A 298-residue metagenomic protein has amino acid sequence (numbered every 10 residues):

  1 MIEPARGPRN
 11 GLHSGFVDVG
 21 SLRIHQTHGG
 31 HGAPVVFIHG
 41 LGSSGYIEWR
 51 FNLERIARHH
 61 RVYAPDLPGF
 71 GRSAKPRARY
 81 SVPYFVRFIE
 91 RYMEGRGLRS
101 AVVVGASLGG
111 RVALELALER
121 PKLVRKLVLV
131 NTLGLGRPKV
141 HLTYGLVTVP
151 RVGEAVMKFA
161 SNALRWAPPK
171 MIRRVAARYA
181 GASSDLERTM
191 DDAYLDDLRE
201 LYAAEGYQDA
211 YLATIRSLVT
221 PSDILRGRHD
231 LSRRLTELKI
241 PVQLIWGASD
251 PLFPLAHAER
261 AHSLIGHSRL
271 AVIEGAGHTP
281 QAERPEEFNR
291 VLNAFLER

Functional and structural regions predicted by a protein language model:
L22-R23, T27-R72: Conserved HGGG/HGGXW glycine-rich cap/lid loop of the alpha/beta-hydrolase fold
T27-G29, R50, Y63-V104, L108 (+2 more regions): Active-site loop/oxyanion-hole signature of alpha/beta-hydrolase fold enzymes
G110-P121, L127: Short glycine-enriched nucleophile-adjacent loop and the immediately C-terminal alpha-helix near the catalytic center
L118, V128-A167: Flexible "cap/lid" loop of the alpha/beta hydrolase fold
L164-E237: Conserved alpha/beta-hydrolase catalytic His-Asp/Glu region
L238, L244-W246: Short beta-strand/loop motif that positions the catalytic acidic residue of the alpha/beta-hydrolase fold
S249-F253: Acidic catalytic loop of the alpha/beta-hydrolase fold
A276-P285, N289: Catalytic histidine-centered segment of alpha/beta-hydrolase-like enzymes
